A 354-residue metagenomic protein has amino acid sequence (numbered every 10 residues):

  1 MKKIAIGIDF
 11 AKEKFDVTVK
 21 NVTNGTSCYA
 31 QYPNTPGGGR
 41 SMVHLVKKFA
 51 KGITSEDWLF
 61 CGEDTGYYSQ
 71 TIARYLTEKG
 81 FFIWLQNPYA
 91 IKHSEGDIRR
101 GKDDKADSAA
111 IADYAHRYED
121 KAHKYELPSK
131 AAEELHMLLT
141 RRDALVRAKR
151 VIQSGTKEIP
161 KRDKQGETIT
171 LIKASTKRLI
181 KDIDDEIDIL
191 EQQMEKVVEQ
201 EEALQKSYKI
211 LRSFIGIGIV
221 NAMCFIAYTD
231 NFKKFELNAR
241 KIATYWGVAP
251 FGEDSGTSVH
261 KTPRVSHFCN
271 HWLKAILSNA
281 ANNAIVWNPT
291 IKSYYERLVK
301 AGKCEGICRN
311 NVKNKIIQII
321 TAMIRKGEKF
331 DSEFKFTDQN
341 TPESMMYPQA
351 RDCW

Functional and structural regions predicted by a protein language model:
K2-N21, I111: Gly/Thr-rich phosphate-binding beta-strand-loop-beta motif of the actin/hexokinase/Hsp70
K12, G66, A90: Short, glycine/acidic-enriched loop or turn micro-motifs at the edges of active sites
N24-L59: Nucleic-acid-processing active sites and adjacent nucleic-acid-binding tracks, predominantly divalent metal-dependent
F49-A50, K124-M137, K164, T168 (+2 more regions): Short, solvent-exposed helix-loop connector elements
W58-T71, R99: Acidic, metal-coordinating catalytic cores used for nucleic-acid/nucleotide bond scission and strand-transfer chemistry
W84-I210, F214: Long, charge-rich intrinsically disordered scaffolds of nucleic-acid metabolism proteins
S213, I219, M223-A301, E305 (+1 more regions): Phosphate-backbone recognition surface of nucleic-acid-processing proteins
T257-S258, Y295-W354: Low-complexity, acidic/Ser/Thr- and charged residue-rich accessory regions of DNA metabolism proteins
